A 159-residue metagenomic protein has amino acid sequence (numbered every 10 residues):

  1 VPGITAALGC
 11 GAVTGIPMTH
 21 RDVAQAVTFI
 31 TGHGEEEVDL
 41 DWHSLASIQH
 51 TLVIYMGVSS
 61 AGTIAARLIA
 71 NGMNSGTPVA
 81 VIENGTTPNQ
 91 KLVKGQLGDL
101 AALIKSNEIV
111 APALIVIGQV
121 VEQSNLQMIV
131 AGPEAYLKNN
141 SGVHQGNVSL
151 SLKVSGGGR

Functional and structural regions predicted by a protein language model:
V1-G32: Short glycine-cluster motifs
A24-T28, G34-R159: A contiguous loop/helix-start segment that scaffolds small-molecule binding in enzyme catalytic cores
